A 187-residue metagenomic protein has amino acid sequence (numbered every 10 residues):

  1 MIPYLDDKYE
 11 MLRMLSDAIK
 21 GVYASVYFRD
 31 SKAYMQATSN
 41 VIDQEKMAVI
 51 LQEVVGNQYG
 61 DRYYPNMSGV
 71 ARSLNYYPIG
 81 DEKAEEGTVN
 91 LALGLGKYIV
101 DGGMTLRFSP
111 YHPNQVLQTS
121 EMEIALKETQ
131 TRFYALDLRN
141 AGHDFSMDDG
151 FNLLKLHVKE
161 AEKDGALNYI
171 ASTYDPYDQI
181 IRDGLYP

Functional and structural regions predicted by a protein language model:
M1-P187: Nucleotide/phosphate-binding sheet-loop regions of phosphoryl- and nucleotidyl-transfer enzymes
